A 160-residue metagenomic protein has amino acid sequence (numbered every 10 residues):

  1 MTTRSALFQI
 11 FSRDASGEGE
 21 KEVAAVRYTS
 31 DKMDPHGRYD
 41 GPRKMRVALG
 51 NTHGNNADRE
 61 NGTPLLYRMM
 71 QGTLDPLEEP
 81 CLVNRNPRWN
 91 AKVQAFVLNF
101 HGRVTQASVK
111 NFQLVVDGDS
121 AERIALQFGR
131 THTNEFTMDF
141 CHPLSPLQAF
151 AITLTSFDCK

Functional and structural regions predicted by a protein language model:
M1-K160: Cationic, beta-structured binding surfaces that engage anionic biopolymers and membranes
